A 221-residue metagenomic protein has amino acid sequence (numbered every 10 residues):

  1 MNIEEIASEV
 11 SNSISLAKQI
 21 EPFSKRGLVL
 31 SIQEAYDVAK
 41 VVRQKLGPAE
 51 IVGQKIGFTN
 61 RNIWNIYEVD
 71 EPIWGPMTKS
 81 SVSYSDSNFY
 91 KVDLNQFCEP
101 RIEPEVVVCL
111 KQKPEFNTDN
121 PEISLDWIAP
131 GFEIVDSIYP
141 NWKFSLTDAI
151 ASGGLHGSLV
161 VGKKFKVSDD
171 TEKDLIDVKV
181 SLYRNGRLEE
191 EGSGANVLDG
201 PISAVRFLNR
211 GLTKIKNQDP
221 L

Functional and structural regions predicted by a protein language model:
N2-R206, R210, K214: Catalytic-core "active-site belt" of small-molecule-metabolizing enzymes, emphasizing His/Asp/Glu-rich regions
I215-P220: Beta-rich strand-turn-strand
